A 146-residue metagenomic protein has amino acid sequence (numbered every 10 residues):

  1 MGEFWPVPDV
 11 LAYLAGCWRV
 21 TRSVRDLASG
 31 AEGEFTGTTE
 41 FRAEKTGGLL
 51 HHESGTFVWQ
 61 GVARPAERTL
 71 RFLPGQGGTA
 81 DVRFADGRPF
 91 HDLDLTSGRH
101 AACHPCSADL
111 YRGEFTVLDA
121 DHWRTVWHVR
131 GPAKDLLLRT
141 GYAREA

Functional and structural regions predicted by a protein language model:
G2-A146: Soluble ligand-binding/transfer domains with enclosed cavities or grooves
